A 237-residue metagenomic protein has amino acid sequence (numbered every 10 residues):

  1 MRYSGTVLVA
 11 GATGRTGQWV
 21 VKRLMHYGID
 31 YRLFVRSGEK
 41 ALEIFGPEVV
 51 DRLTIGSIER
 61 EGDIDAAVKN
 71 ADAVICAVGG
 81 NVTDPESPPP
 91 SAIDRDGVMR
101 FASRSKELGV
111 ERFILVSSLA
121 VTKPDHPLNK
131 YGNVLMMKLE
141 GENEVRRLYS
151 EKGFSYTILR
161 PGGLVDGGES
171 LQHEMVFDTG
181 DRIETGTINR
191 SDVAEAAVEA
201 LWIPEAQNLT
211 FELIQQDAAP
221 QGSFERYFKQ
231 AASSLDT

Functional and structural regions predicted by a protein language model:
R2-I29, V35: N-terminal Rossmann NAD(P)H-binding glycine-rich loop of SDR-like oxidoreductase domains
T6, D72-A73, R112: Structural motif
G11, V35, S117, R160 (+1 more regions): Short beta-strand/turn micro-motifs composed of small residues that flank or help shape donor/cofactor-binding pockets
A12-R15, L164-T237: Active-site-lining helix/loop region of Rossmann-like oxidoreductase modules
T16-V20, F101, A197: Hydrophobic residues within alpha-helices that form the first helical element adjacent to the glycine-rich loop
D30-R100, R104-E107, W202: NAD(P)H-binding glycine-rich loop region in Rossmannoid oxidoreductase-like domains and their noncatalytic homologs
R32, T54, I75, I114 (+2 more regions): Hydrophobic/aromatic beta-strand patches that form the interior of the parallel beta-sheet core in alpha/beta enzyme
G80-T179, T185: Glycine-/Pro-rich loop/turn segments that contact NAD(P) or position catalytic residues in Rossmann-like domains
